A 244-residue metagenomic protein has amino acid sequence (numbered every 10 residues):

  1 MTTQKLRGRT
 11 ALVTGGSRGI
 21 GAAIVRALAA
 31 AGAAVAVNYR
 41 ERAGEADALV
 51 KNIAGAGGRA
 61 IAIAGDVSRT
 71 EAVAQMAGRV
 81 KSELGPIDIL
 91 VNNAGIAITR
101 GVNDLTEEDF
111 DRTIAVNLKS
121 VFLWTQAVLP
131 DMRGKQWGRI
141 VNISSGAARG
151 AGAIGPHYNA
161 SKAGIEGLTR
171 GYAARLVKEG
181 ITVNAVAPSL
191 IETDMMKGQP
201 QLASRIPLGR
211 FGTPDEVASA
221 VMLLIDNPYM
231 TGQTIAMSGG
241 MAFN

Functional and structural regions predicted by a protein language model:
S17-R18: Conserved glycine-rich cofactor-binding loop
A43-G44, A64-M76, E107, P214-E216: The beta1-alpha1 cofactor-binding region of Rossmann-like NAD(H)/NADP(H)-dependent oxidoreductases
G101-V102, D109-I114, I140, L202: Substrate-binding pocket helix/loop in short-chain dehydrogenase/reductase
T125, S161, T169: Active-site helix of classical SDR
P130, A174-R175: Alpha-helical segment proximal to the catalytic Tyr-Lys
S145: Residue(s) in the substrate-gating loop at a strand-loop-helix junction that position the organic substrate next
P214-M237, A242: C-terminal substrate-recognition "lid" of short-chain dehydrogenase/reductases
